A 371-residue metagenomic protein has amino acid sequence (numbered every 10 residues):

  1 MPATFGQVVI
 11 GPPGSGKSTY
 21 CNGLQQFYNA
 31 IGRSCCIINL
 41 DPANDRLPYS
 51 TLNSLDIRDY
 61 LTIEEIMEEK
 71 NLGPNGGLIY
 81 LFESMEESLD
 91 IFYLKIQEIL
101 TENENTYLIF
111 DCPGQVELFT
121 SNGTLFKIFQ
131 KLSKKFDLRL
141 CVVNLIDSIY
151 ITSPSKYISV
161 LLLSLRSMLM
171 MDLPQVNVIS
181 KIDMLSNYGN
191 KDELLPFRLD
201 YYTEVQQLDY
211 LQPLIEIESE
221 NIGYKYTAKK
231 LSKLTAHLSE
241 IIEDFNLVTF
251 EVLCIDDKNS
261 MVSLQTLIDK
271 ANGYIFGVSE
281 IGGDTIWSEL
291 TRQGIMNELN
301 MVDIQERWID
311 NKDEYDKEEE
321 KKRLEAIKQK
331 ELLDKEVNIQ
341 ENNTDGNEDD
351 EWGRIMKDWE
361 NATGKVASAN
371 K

Functional and structural regions predicted by a protein language model:
M1-A30, C36, Q97-N103, Y107-L108 (+3 more regions): P-loop NTP-binding site
P2-I10, S15, T19-I128, S133-R139: Nucleotide-state-sensitive switch-loop elements of NTP-binding domains
V8, L145-T152: Short, basic, glycine/proline-bearing loop/turn elements
I37, V142-N144, N177: Structural beta-sheet core signal
L40-A43, D147-S148, S180-D183: Short, ordered loop/turn segments at secondary-structure junctions
D45-P48, E117-T120, I151-S155, M184-L195 (+1 more regions): Switch/connector loops and helix/strand junctions flanking conserved nucleotide-binding motifs in nucleotide-processing
S133-D137, R166-L173, I241-D244: Arginine/glycine-rich "motif VI" loop of SF2 helicases in the C-terminal RecA-like domain
I151-D172: Amphipathic helical hotspot of TIR/SEFIR-family domains
